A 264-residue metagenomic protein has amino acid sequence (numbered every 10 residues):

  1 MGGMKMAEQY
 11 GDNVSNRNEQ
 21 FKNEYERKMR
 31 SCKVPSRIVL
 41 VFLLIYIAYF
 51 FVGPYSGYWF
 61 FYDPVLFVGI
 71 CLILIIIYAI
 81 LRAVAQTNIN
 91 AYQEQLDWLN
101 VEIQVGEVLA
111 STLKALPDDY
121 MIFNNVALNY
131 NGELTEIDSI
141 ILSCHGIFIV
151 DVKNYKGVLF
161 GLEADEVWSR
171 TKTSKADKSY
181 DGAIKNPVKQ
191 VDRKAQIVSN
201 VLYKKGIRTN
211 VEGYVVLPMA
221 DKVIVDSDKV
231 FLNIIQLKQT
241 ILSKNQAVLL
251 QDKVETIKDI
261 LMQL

Functional and structural regions predicted by a protein language model:
G2-T135, L142-I147, K153-G161, V167-L264: Surface-exposed interaction regions that form or flank ligand-binding interfaces
